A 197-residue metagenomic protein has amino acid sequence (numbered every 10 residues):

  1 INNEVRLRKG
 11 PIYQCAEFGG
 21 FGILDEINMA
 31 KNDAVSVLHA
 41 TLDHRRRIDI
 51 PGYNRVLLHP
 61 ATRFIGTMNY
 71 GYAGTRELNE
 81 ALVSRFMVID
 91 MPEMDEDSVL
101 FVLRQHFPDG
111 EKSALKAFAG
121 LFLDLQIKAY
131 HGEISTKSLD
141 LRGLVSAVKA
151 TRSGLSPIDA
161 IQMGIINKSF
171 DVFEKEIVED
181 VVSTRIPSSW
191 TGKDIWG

Functional and structural regions predicted by a protein language model:
I1-G197: C-terminal regulatory/interaction module of P-loop NTP-utilizing enzymes
